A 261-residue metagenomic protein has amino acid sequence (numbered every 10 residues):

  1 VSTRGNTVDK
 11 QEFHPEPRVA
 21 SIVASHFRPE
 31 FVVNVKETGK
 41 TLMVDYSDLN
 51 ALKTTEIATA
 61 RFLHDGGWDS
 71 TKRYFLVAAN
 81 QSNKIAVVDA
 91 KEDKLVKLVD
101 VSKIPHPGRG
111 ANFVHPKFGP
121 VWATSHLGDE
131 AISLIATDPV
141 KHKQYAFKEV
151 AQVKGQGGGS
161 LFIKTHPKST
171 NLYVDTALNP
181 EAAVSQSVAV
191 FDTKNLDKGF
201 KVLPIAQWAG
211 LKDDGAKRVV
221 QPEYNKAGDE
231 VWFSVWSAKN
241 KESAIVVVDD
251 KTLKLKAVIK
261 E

Functional and structural regions predicted by a protein language model:
V1-E261: Predominantly soluble domains enriched in secretory-pathway, periplasmic, or organellar proteins
